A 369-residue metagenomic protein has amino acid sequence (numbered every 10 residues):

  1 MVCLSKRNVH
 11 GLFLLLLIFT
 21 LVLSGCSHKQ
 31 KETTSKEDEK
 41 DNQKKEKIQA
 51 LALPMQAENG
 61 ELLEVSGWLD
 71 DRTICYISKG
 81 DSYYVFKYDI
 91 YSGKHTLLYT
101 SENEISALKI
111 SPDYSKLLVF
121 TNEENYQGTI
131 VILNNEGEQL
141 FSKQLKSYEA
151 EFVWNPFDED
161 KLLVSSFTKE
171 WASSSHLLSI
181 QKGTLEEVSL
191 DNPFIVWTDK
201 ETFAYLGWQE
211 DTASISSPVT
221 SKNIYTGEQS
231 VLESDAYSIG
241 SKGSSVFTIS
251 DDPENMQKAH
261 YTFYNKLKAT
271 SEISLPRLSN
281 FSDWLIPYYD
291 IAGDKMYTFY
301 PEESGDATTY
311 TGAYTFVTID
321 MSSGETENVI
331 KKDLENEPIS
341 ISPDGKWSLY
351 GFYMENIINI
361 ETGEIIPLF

Functional and structural regions predicted by a protein language model:
L21-G25: C-terminal motif of bacterial Sec signal peptides marking the signal peptidase cleavage site
S27-K29: Bacterial signal peptide processing site
D38-A52, S82-L97, N125-F141, E170-L190 (+4 more regions): Surface-exposed loop/turn elements that mediate protein-protein interactions on large endomembrane-trafficking
A52-F86, N103-K109: Beta-strand-rich domains and repeat architectures in extracellular enzymes and scaffolds, especially beta-propellers
E58-L62, T100-S106, Q144-F152, E187-W197 (+4 more regions): Short coil/turn segments at the loop-to-beta-strand junctions that recur within blades of beta-propeller repeat folds
V65-T73, A107-K116, F152-K161, I195-A204 (+3 more regions): Blade-terminus and WD-like Trp-Asp/Gly-His loop motifs, strongest in beta-propeller folds
D70, C75-D81, L118-N125, L163-E170 (+5 more regions): Beta-strand C-termini and the immediately following turn/loop, strongest in propeller blades
F86-K87, G93-G207: Long, acidic/polar, low-complexity amphipathic helices and coiled-coil-like
